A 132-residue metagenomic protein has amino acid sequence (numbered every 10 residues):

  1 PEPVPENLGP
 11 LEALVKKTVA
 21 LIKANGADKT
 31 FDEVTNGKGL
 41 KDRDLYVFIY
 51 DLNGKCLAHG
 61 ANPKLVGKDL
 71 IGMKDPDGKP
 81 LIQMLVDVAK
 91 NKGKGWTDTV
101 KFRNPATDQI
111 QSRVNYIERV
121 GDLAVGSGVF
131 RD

Functional and structural regions predicted by a protein language model:
P1-D132: N-terminal membrane-sensor/transducer module of prokaryotic signaling receptors
